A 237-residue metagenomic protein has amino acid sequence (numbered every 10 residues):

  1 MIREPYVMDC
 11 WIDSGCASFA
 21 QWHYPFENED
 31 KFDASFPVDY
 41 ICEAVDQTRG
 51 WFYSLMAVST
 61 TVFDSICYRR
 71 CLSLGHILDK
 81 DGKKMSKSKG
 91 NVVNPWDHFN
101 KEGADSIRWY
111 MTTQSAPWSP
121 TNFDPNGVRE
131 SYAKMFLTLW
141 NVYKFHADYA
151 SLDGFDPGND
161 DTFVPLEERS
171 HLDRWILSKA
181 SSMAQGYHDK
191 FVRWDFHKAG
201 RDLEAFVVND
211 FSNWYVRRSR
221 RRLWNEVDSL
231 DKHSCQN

Functional and structural regions predicted by a protein language model:
M1-L152, I176-S219, L223-W224: Structured secondary-structure scaffolds
D153-Q185, R217-N237: Acidic, turn-prone loop/beta-hairpin segments
